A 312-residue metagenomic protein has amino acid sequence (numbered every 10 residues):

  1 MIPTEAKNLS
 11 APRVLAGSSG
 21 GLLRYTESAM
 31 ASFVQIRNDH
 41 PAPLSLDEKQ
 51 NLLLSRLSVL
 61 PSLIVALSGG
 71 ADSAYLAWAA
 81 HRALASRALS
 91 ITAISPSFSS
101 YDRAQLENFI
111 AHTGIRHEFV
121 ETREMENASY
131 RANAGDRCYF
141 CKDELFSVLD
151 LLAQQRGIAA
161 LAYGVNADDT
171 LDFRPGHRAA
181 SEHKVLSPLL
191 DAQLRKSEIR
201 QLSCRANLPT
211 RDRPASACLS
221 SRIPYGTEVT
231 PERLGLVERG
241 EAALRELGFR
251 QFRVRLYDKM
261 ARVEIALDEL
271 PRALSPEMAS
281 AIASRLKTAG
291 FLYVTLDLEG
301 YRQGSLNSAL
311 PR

Functional and structural regions predicted by a protein language model:
M1-H40: Intrinsic disorder/low-complexity segments
R13, C138-C141, C218: Disulfide-bonded cysteines in secreted/extracellular proteins and peptides
Y25-T26, A31-R205, E246, A261 (+4 more regions): ATP-dependent adenylation/nucleotidyltransferase module used to activate substrates
L89, L256-L267: Short, aliphatic-rich beta-strand segments
L161, L190-L244, F249-V254: Mid-to-C-terminal catalytic subdomains of enzymes that bind/position adenosyl phosphate moieties or nucleic-acid
R250-Y257, D297-E299: C-terminal boundary motif of the adenylate-forming
L270-M278: Short, conserved charged micro-motifs
G304-R312: Short, low-order "capping/linker" segments at domain edges
